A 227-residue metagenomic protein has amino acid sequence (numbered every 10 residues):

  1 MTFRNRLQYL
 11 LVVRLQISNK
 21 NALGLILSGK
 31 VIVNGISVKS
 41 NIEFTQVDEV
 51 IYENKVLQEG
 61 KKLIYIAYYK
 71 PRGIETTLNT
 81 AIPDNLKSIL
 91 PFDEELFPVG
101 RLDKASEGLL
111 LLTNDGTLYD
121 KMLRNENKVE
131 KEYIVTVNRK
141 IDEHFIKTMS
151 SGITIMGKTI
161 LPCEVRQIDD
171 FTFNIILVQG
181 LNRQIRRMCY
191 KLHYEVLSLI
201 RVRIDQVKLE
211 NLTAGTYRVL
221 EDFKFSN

Functional and structural regions predicted by a protein language model:
M1-N79, L220: S4-like RNA-binding module at protein N-termini
I36-S37, N41-I42, S151-N227: RNA substrate-recognition surfaces in RNA-acting enzymes
Y52-E53, A81-P98: Short acidic (Asp/Glu) patches
N54, Y68-K70, L78, L112-D115 (+2 more regions): Flexible glycine-/small-residue-rich
P71-I74, P83, F92-D93, A105 (+3 more regions): Short, charged/polar surface micro-motifs in flexible loops or helix N-caps
N85-L90, I134-K158: Internal amphipathic helical hairpin motif
D93-N125: Glycine/acidic-rich beta-strand-loop module
D120-I141: N-terminal accessory regions of nucleic-acid-interacting proteins
